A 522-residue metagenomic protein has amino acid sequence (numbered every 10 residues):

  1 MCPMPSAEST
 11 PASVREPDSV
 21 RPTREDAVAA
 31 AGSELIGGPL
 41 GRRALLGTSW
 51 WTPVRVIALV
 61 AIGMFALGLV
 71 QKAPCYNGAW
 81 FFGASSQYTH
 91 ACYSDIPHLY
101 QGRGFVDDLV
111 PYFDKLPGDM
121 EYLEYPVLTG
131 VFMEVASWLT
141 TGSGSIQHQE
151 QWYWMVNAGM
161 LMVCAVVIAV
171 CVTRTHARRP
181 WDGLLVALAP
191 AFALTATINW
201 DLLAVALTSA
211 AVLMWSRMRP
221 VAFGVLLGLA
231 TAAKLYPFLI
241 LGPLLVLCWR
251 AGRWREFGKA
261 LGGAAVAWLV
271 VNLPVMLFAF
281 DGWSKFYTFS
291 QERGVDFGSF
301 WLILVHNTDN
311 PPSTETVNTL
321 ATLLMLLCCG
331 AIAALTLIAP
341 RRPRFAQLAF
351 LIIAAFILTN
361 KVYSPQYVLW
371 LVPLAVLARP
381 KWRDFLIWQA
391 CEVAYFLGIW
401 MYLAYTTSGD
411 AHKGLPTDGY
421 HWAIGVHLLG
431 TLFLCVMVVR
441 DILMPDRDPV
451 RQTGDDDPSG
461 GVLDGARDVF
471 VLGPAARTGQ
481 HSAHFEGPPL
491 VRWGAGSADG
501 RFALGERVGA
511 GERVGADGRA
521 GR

Functional and structural regions predicted by a protein language model:
C2-S284, T322-R522: Multi-pass membrane glycosyltransferase architecture that uses lipid-linked
L277-L323: Periplasmic/ER-lumenal interhelical loops and adjacent helix-loop junctions in multi-pass membrane proteins
